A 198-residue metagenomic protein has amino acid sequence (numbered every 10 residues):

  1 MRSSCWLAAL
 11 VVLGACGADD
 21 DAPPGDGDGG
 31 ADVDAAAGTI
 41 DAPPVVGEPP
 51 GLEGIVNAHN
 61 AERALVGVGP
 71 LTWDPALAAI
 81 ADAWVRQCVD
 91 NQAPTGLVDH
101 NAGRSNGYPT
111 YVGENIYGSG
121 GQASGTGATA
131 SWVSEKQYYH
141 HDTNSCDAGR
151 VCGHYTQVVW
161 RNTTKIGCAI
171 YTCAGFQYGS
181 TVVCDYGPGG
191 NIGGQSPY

Functional and structural regions predicted by a protein language model:
M1-G14: Sec-dependent bacterial lipoprotein signal peptides
L13-E48: Ser/Thr-rich, Pro/Gly/Ala-heavy low-complexity intrinsically disordered linkers and tails of secreted extracellular
G17, A35, Y117, A169 (+1 more regions): Residue-level detector of conserved, well-ordered beta-strand and adjacent loop positions that form binding/recognition
G47-V112: Short, well-ordered surface patches within globular domains
V56, N60, D82-R86, Y117 (+2 more regions): Non-transmembrane alpha-helical segments in soluble domains of secreted/periplasmic/extracellular proteins
L71, I116, V158: Short clusters of hydrophobic/aromatic residues that line enzyme substrate/ligand-binding pockets
G103-S119, S124-T129: A solvent-exposed, acidic/Ser-Thr-rich amphipathic alpha-helical stretch
G120-Y198: Disulfide-stabilized extracellular recognition modules
